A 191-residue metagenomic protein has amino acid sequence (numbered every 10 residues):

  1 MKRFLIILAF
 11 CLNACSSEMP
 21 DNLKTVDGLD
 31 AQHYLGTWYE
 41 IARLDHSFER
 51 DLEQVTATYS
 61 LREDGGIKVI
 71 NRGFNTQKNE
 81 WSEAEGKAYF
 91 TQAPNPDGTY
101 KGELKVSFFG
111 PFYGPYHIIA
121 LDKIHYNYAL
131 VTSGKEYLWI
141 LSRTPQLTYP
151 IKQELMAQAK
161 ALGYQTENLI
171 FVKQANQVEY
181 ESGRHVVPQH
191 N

Functional and structural regions predicted by a protein language model:
F4-N13: Sec-dependent N-terminal signal peptides
C15-N191: A beta-rich soluble binding module of mature secreted/lumenal proteins
